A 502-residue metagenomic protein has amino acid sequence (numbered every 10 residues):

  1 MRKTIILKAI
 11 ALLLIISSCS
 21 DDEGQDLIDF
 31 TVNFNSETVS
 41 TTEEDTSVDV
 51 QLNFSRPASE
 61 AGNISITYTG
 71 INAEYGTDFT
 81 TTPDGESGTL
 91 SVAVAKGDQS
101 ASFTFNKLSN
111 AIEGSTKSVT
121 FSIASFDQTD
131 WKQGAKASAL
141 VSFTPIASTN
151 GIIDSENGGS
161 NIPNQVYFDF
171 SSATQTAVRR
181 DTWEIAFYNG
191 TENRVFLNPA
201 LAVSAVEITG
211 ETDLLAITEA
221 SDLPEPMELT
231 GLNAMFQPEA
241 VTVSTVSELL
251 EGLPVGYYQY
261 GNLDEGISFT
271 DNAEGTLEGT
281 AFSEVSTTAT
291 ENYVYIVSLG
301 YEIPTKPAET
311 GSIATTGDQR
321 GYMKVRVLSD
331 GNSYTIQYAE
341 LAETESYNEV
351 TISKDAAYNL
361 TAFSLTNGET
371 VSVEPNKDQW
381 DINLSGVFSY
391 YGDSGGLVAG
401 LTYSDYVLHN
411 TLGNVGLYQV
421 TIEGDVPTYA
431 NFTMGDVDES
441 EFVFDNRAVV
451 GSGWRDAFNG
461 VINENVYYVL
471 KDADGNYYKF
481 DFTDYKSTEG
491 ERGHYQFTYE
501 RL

Functional and structural regions predicted by a protein language model:
M1-L7: Positively charged n-region of N-terminal signal peptides that target proteins for export
A11-E44, Q51, T129-S160: Bacterial Sec-dependent N-terminal signal peptides
F34-E37, V48-Q51, E86-S91, T104-K107 (+1 more regions): Short structured motifs
E43-E44, Y75, K96, E113-S115: Surface-exposed loops/turns
S47-D49, N63, T89, D98-S102 (+5 more regions): Intrinsic-disorder/low-complexity, polar/charged segments enriched in Ser/Thr/Lys/Arg/Asp/Glu/Gln
L52, E60-I71, S100-F126: Contiguous beta-strand segments of beta-sheet-rich domains
A61, N110-E113, S118-T120, S142-L502: Surface-exposed, beta-sheet-biased, low-hydrophobicity segments with strongly acidic/polar composition
T69-L108: Extracellular beta-sheet repeat scaffolds used for adhesion and glycan interaction
